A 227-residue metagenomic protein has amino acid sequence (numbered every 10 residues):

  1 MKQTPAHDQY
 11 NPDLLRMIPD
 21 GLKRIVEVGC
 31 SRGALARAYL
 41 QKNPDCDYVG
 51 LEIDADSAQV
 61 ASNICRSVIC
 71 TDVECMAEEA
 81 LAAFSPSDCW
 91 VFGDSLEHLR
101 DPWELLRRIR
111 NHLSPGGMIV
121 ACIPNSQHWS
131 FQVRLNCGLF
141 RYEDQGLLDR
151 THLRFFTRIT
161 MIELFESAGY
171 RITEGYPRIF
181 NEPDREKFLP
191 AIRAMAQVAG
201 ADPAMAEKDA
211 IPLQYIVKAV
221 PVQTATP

Functional and structural regions predicted by a protein language model:
T4, Q9, A34, V73-E74 (+1 more regions): S-adenosyl-L-methionine-dependent methyltransferase catalytic module, highlighting the catalytic core
P12-F131, T157-I162, I211-P221: Conserved SAM-binding loop
